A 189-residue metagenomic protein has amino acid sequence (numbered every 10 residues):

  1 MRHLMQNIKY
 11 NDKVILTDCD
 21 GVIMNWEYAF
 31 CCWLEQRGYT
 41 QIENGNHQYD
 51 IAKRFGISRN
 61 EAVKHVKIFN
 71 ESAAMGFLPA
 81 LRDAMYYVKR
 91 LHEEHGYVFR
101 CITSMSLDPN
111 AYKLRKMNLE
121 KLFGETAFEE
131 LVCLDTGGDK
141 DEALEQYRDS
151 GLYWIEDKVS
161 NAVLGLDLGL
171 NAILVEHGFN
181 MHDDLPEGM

Functional and structural regions predicted by a protein language model:
R2-K64, L168: Active-site neighborhood of HAD-like aspartate-dependent phosphohydrolases
D18, I102-S104, I155, V175: Short hydrophobic segments within beta-strands
E35, K89-E93, L166: Anion (oxyanion) recognition and catalysis
G45, R100-L107, K116, L122-K140: A short, structured active-site edge motif that brings together acidic residues
G56-E71, H95-R100: Short, basic/glycine-rich phosphate-binding loops at helix/coil junctions that contact nucleotide phosphates
M75-A80, A84-L119: Substrate-recognition element of Asp-dependent hydrolases with the DxDx(T/V) motif
L134-L166: Conserved Lys-Pro-Asp/Glu-containing loop-to-beta segment of HAD-superfamily phosphomonoesterases, centered on
Y153-M189: Acidic, Mg2+-coordinating phosphoryl-transfer loop and its flanking beta/alpha structural elements, shared across
